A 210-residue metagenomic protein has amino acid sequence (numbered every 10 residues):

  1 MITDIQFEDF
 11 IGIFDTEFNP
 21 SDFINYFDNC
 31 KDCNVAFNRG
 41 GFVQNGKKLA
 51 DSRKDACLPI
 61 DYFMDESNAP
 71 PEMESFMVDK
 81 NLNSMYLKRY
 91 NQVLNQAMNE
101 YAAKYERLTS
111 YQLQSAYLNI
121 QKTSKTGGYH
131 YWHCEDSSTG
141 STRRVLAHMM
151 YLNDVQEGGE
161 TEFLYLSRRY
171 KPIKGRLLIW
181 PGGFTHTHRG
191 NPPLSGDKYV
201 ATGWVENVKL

Functional and structural regions predicted by a protein language model:
M1-L108: Non-heme Fe(II)/2-oxoglutarate
S84-L210: Catalytic core of non-heme Fe(II) oxygenases with the double-stranded beta-helix
